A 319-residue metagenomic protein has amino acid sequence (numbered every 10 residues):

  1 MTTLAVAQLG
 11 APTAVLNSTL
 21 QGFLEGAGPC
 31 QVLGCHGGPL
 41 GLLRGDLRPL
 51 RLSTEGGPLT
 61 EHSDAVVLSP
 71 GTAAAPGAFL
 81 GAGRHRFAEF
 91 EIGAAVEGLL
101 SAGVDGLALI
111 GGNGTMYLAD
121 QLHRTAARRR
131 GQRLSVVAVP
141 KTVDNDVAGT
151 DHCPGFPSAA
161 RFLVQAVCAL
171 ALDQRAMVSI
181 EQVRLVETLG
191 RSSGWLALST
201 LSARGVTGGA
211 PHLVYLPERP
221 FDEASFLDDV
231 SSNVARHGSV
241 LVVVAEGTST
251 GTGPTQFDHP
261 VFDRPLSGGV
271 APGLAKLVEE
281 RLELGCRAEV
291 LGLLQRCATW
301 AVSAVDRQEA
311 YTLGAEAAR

Functional and structural regions predicted by a protein language model:
M1-R48: N-terminal phosphate-binding or glycine-rich loops at protein starts, especially the Walker A/P-loop of NTPases
T3-V15, A78-G83, D105-G111, A138 (+2 more regions): Short glycine-rich or small-residue beta-strand-to-loop segments that form or flank ligand, phosphate, metal/Fe-S
L4-V6, G71-A82, K141-D151, I180-Q182 (+1 more regions): Gly-rich Lys/Arg/Thr-decorated short loops/hinges at beta-loop-alpha junctions or inter-strand turns that position
L9-A11, C35-G41, R84-H85, G112-G114 (+4 more regions): Short, ordered loop/turn segments at secondary-structure junctions
P12-F23, L42-L43, A88-G93, N113-Q121 (+5 more regions): Short glycine/serine/threonine-rich phosphate/pyrophosphate-binding segments that cradle anionic phosphate groups
V32-H36, R44, G98, L109-G111 (+3 more regions): Accessory alpha-helical/coil subdomains and C-terminal extensions that flank or cap enzyme catalytic cores
G45-D105, G114-T115, V143, P154 (+1 more regions): Glycine-rich oxoanion-binding loops at beta->alpha junctions
P260, R264-G273, E279-R319: C-terminal catalytic subdomain
